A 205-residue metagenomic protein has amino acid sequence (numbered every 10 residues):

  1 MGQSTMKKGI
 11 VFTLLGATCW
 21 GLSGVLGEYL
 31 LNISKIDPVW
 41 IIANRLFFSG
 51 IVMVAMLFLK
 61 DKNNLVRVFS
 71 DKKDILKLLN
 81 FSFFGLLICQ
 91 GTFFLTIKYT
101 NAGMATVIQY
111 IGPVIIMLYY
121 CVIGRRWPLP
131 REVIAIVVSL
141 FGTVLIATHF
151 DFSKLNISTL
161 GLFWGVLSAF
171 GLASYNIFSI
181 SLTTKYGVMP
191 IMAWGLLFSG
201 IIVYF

Functional and structural regions predicted by a protein language model:
M1-A43, N156-S181, I201-F205: Glycine-/small-residue-enriched transmembrane alpha-helix faces in small-molecule transporters and effluxers
I10-L14, K72-N80, P128-L140, G161-L162 (+1 more regions): Cytoplasmic-side transmembrane-helix entry/capping segments in multi-pass membrane proteins
A17, N44, L86, Q90 (+2 more regions): Helix-helix packing/entry segments at the starts of transmembrane helices
G21, V25, F47, S82-L87 (+5 more regions): Hydrophobic/small/kink-forming positions within alpha-helical transmembrane segments of polytopic membrane proteins
L31-I33, I97-K98, G124, T183: Helix-capping/transition residues at the boundaries of transmembrane alpha-helices and the short helical linkers
W40-I51, F93-W127, S168: Specific alpha-helical transmembrane segments that line the substrate/conduction pathway and gating interfaces
M53, P128-F150, V203: Hydrophobic transmembrane alpha-helices of multi-pass small-molecule transport proteins
K60-G103, L145: Specific transmembrane alpha-helical segments of multi-pass solute transporters/efflux pumps, especially DMT/EamA
